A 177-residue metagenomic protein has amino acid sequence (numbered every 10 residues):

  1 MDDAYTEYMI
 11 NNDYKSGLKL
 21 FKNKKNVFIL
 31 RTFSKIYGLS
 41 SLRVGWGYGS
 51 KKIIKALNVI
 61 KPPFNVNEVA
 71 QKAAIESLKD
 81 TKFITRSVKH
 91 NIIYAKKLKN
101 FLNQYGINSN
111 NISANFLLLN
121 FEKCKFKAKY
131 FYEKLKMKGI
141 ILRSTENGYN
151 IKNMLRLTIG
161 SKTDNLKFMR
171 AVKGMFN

Functional and structural regions predicted by a protein language model:
D3-I36: Active-site pre-lysine segment of PLP-dependent enzymes
N11, N108-N111, G148-N150: A short beta-turn/loop motif at secondary-structure boundaries
N26-N103, I107-N110: PLP-dependent aminotransferase class I/II
S41, S113, Y149-N153: Short acidic/glycine-enriched loop/turn segments that link adjacent beta-strands
G49, L119-K123, I159-S161: Short beta-strand-to-loop capping motifs
I92, Q104-K138, L155: Conserved PLP-binding catalytic core of the aspartate aminotransferase-like
Y130, K134-K138, N147-N177: PLP-dependent enzyme catalytic core of the Aspartate aminotransferase-like
